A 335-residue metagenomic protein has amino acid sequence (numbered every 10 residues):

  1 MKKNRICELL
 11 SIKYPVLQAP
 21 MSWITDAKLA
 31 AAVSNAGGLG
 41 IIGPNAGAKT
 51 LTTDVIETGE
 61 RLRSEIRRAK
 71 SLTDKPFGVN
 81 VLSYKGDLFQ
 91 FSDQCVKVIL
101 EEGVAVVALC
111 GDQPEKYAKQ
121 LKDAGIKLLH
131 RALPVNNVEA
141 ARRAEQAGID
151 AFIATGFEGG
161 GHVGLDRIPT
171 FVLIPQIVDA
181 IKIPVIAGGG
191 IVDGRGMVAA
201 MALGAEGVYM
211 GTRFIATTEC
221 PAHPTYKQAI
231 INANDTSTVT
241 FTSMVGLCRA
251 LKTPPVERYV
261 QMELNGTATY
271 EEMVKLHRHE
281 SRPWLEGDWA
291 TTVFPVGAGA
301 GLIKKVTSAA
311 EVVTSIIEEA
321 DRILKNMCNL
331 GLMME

Functional and structural regions predicted by a protein language model:
M1-A180: Active-site entrance/lid segments in N-terminal catalytic domains of soluble metabolic enzymes
I24, I191-V192: Residue-level detector of alpha-helix initiation sites
T53, A108, I191, I303-K304: Short N-terminal micro-motifs specific to bacterial/archaeal maturation and metal-cluster initiation sites
G164-I186, V192-E335: Conserved active-site-proximal phosphate/metal-binding subdomains
